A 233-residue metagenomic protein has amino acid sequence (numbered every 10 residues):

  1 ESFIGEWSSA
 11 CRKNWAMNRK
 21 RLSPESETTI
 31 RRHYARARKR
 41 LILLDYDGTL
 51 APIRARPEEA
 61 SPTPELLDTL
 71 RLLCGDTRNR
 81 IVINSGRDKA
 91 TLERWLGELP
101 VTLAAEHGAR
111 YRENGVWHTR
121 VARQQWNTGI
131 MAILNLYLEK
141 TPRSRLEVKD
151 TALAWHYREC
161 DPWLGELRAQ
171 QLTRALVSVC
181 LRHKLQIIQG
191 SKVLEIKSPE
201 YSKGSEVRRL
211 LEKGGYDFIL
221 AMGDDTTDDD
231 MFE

Functional and structural regions predicted by a protein language model:
E1-Y46, L50-R54, E65, E212-G215: Non-catalytic pre-domain segments flanking phosphatase-related domains
R40-I42, V101, I219: The start of beta-strands in P-loop NTPase/AAA+ ATPase cores
L44-D47, G108, D150, H156-R158: Short loop/turn segments at strand-loop or loop-helix junctions that form parts of catalytic or ligand-binding pockets
T49, K89, T227: Conserved Rossmann-like nucleotide-cofactor binding loop
L50-A60, S191-E200: Glycine-rich phosphate-binding "P-loop"
S61-K149: Active-site phosphate-binding/coordination module
K140, E147-M222, T226-M231: Conserved acidic, metal-coordinating active-site core of Asp-based, Mg2+-dependent phosphoryl-transfer enzymes
